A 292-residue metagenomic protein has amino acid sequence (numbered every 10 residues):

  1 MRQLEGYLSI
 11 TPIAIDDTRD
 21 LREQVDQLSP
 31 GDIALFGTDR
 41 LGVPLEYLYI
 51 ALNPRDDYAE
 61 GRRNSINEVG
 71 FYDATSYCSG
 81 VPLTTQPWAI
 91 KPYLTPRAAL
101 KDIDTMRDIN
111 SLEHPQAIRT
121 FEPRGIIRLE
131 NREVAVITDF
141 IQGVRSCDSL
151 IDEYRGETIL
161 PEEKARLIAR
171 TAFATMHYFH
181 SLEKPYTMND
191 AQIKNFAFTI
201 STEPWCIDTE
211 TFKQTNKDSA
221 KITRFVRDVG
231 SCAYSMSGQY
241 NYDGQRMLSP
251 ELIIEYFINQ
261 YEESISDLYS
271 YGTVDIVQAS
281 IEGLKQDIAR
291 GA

Functional and structural regions predicted by a protein language model:
R2-D57: Juxta-kinase regulatory segment immediately upstream of eukaryotic protein kinase catalytic domains
G42-R107: ATP-binding glycine-rich loop module of kinase domains
W88, R119, V136, T187 (+2 more regions): Protein kinase-like catalytic core scaffold
T105-I118: Structural motif at the C-terminus of the N-lobe alphaC helix and the adjacent alphaC-beta4 loop of the Hanks-type
I118-I168: Conserved structural core of kinase catalytic domains
F173-H180: Short C-lobe core helix of eukaryotic-like protein kinase catalytic domains
H180-I193, F198: Catalytic-loop of the protein kinase fold
P204-G291: C-lobe/activation-segment region of protein kinase-like
